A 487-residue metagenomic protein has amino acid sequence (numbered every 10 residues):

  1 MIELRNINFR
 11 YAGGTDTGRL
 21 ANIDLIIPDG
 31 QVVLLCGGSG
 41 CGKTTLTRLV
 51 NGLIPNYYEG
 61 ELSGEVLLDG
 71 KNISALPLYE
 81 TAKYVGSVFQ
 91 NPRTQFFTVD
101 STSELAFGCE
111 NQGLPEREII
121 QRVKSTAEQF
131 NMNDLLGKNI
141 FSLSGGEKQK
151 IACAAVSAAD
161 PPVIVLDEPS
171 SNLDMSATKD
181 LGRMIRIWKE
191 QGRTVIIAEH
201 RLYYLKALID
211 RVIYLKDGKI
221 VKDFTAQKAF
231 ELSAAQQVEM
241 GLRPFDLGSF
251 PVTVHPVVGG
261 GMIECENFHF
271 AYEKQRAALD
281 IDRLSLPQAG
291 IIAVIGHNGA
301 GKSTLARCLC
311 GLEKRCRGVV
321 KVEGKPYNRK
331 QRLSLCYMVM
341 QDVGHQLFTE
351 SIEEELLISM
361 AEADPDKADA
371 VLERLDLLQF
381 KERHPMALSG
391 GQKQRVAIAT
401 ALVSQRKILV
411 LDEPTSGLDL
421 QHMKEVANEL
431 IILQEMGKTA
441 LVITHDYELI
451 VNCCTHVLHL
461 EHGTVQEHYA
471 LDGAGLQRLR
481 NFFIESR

Functional and structural regions predicted by a protein language model:
N51, C310: Helix-to-loop junction immediately C-terminal to a conserved catalytic motif
E59-K71, G318-R332: Conserved ABC transporter NBD signature motif
R117-L135, P365-F380: Conserved ABC ATPase "signature" region
N139-L143, E147, H384-L388, Q392: Conserved ABC ATPase signature
I164-D167, L409-D412: Catalytic Walker B motif of ABC-type/P-loop ATPase nucleotide-binding domains
E199-H200, T444-H445: H-loop/switch region of ABC-family ATPase nucleotide-binding domains
K219-G241, T464-S486: Conserved beta-strand-loop-alpha-helix hinge in the C-terminal portion of ABC ATPase nucleotide-binding domains
